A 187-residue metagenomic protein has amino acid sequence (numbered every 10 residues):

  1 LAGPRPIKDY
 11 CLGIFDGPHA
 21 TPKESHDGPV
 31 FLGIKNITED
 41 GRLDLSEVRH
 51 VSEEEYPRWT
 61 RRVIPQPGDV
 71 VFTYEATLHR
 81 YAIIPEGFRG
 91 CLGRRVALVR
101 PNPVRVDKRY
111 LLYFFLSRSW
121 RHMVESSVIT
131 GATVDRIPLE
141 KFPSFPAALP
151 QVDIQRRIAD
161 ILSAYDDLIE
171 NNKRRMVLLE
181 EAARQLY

Functional and structural regions predicted by a protein language model:
L1-L43, E53-T60: Low-complexity, Lys/Gly-biased intrinsically disordered segments
L1-P18, S144-Y187: Non-catalytic DNA-recognition/assembly elements of restriction-modification systems
G28, E47, G93-R95: A generic structural signal for short beta-strands and their flanking turns/coil linkers
G33-I34, E53-L116, W120: A short beta-sheet element
T38, T77, Q151: Flexible, active-site-proximal loop/turn residues at the rims of small-molecule/cofactor binding pockets and catalytic
G90-A97, R109, I129-A159: A short glycine-rich beta-alpha junction/loop motif
